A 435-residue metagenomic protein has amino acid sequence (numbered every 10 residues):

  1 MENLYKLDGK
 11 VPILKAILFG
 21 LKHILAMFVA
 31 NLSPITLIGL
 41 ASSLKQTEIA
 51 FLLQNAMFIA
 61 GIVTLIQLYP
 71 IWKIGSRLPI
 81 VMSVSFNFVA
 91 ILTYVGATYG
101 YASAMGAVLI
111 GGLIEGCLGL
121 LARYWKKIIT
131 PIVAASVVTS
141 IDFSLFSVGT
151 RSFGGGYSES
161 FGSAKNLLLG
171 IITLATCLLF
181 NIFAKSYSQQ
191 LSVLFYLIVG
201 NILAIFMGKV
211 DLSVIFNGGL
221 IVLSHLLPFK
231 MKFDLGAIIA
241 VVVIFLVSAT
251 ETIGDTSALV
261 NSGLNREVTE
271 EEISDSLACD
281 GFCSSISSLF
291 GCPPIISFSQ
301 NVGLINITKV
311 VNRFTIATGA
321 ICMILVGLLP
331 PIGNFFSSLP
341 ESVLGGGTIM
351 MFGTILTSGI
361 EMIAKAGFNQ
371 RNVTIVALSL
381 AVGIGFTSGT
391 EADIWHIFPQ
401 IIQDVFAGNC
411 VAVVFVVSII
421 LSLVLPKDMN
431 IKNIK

Functional and structural regions predicted by a protein language model:
M1-F19, L212-H225, N261-V268, E272-S276 (+1 more regions): Intrinsically disordered, low-complexity non-transmembrane regions of multi-pass membrane transporters
M1-I80, N87-A97: N-terminal signal-anchor module of multipass membrane proteins
I13, G39-G75, V242-R313: Membrane-embedded helical hairpins/re-entrant loop segments and their flanking transmembrane helices within multi-pass
L14-M27, G162-L174, L191-S192, M207 (+2 more regions): Hydrophobic, membrane-embedded alpha-helices of multi-pass small-molecule transporters
F51, K73-F86, K127-S136, Q189-L194 (+3 more regions): Short, non-helical or kinked segments that cap or interrupt transmembrane helices
T93-G96, N301-I316, I321-G327: Interfacial segments of multi-pass membrane proteins
V95-D211, A320, L325-I434: Membrane-embedded alpha-helical modules
F183-F195, L220-P228, A237, V241 (+2 more regions): Hydrophobic, small-residue-rich membrane helices and short re-entrant helix-turn-helix hairpins that build
